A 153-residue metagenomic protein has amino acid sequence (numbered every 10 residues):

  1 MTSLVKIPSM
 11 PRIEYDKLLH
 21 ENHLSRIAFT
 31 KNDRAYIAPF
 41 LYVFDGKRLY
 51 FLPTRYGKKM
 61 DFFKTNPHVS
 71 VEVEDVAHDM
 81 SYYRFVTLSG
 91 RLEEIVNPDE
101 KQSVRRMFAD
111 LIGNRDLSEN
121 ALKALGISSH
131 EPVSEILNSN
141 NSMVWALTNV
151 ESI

Functional and structural regions predicted by a protein language model:
M1-H20: Extreme N-terminal tail/first-helix region
R12, Y56-G57: Structural motif corresponding to alpha-helix initiation and N-cap regions
Y15, K59, E100-V104: Amphipathic alpha-helical interface surfaces
N22-R55, E72: Short beta-strand segments
R26-K31, A77, E131-I136: Short helix-to-loop capping/linker segments positioned immediately adjacent to catalytic or ligand/cofactor-binding
L49-L52, V71, L88, W145-L147: Short hydrophobic-aromatic micro-motifs
K58-E93: Helix-adjacent hinge/juxtasegments
M80-I153: Charged, gly/pro-rich active-site loop segments
